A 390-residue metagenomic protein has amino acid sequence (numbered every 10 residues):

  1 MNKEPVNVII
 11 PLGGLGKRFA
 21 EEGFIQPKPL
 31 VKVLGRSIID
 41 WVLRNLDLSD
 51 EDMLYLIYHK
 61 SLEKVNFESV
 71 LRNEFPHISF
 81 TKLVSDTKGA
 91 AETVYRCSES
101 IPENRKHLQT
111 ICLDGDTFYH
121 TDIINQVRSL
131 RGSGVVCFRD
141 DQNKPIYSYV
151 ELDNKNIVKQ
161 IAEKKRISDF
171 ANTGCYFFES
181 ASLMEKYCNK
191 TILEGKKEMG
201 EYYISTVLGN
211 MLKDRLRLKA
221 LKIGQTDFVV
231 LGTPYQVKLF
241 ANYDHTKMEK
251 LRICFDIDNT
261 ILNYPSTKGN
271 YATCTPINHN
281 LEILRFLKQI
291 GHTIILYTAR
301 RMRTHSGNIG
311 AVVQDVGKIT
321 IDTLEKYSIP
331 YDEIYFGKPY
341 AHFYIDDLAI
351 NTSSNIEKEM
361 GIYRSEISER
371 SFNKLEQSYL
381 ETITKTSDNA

Functional and structural regions predicted by a protein language model:
M1-I10, R18-A20, F24, K32 (+1 more regions): Conserved N-terminal catalytic core of the sugar/cofactor nucleotidyltransferase
N2-V8, N172-M248: Conserved alpha/beta core of the MobA/IspD/sugar-nucleotide pyrophosphorylase nucleotidyltransferase superfamily
Y55-K60, C137-F138, I295-T298: Short internal beta-strands
S61-F67, P145, R303-S306: Short, charged/polar "capping" segments at the starts of alpha-helices and the immediately preceding loops
V65, F118-G195: Conserved core of the sugar-phosphate nucleotidyltransferase
D114-F118, D258: The conserved acidic donor/metal-binding loop of glycosyltransferases
T246-A390: HAD-like aspartate-dependent phosphatase fold
